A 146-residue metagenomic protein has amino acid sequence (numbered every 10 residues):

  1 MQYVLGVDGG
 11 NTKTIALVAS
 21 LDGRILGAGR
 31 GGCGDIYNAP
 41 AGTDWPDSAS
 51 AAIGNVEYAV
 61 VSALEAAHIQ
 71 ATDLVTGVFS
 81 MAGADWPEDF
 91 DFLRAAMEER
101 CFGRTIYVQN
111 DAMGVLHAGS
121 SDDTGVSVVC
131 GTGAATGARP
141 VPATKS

Functional and structural regions predicted by a protein language model:
Y3-G54, Y58, K145: Short glycine-rich, Thr/Ser-proximal phosphate-binding strand/loop in the N-terminal lobe of ATP-dependent enzymes
D8, S80, Q109, S127-G133: Short beta-strand segments
T12, G83-A84, T132-A135: Short glycine-rich anion-binding loops that position phosphate/pyrophosphate groups of nucleotides and phosphorylated
L17, G119-S120, R139: Short, well-ordered secondary-structure micro-motifs
D22-G23, A95-M97, G125, T144-S146: Glycine-rich, phosphate-binding/catalytic loops in enzymes
D44-W45, V60-F102, Y107, G119-S120 (+1 more regions): Short beta-strand-loop/turn "lid" adjacent to the catalytic site in phosphate-handling enzymes
N110-V115: Short acidic loop-to-helix transition motifs that present clustered carboxylates
D123-S146: Glycine-rich phosphate-binding loop of actin/hexokinase-like ATP-binding domains
